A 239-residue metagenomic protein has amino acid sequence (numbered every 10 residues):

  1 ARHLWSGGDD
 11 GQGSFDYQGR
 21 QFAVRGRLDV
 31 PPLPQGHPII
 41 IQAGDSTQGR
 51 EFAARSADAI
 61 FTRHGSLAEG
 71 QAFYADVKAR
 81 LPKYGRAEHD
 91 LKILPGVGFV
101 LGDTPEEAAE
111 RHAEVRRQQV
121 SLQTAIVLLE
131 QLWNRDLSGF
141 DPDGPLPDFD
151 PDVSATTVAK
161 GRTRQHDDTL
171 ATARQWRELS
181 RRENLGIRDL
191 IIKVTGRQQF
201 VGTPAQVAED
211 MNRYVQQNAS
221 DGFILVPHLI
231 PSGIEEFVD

Functional and structural regions predicted by a protein language model:
A1-R2, G70-A79, P231-D239: C-terminal helical cap(s) of enzyme catalytic domains, especially alpha/beta-barrels
A1-S56, L81-D90, G98, I126-V158 (+2 more regions): Internal, glycine-rich beta/alpha segment that forms the wall or movable "lid" of small-molecule/cofactor binding
I39-I41, A59-F61, D90-L94, D221-I224: Structural preference for beta-strand elements that scaffold enzyme active sites
Q42-F52, T203-Q217: Short, acidic/polar
A54-S66, E110-H112, A125: A conserved active-site cap/scaffold subdomain adjacent to cofactor or substrate pockets
L91-E107: Short, conserved secondary-structure transition motifs
R177-D210: Generic long, charged, amphipathic alpha-helical segments
M211-D239: C-terminal structured "cap/appendage" subdomains that terminate the fold
